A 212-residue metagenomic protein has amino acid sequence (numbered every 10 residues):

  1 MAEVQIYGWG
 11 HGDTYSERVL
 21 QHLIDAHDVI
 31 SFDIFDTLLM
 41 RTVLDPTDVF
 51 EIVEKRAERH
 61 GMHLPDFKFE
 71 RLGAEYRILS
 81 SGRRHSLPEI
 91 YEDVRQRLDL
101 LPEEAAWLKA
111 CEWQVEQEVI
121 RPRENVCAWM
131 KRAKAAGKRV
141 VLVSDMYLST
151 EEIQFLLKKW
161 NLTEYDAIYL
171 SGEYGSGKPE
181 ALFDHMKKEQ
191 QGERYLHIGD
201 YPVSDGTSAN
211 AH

Functional and structural regions predicted by a protein language model:
R18-F69: Active-site neighborhood of HAD-like aspartate-dependent phosphohydrolases
V29, R139, R194-L196: Structural motif
L39-D45, T150-L156, P179-A181, D205-A211: A short acidic (Asp/Glu
V49-W113: A metal-dependent, Asp-based hydrolase signature
R95, C127-M130, T207: Hydrophobic/aromatic interaction determinants used to assemble and anchor large protein complexes
E103-K158, I168-L170: Substrate-recognition element of Asp-dependent hydrolases with the DxDx(T/V) motif
L170, S176-G177: Catalytic cores of eukaryotic secretory-pathway lumenal/extracellular enzymes that build and remodel glycoconjugates
K178-D205: Conserved Lys-Pro-Asp/Glu-containing loop-to-beta segment of HAD-superfamily phosphomonoesterases, centered on
